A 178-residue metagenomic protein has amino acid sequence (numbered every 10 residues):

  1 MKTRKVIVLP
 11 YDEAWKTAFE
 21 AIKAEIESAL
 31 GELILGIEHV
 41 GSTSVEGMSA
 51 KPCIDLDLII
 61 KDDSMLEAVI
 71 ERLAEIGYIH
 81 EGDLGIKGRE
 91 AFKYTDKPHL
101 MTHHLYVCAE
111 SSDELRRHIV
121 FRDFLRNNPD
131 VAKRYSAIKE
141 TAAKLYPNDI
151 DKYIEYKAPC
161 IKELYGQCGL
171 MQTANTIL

Functional and structural regions predicted by a protein language model:
M1-E38, K162, C168: Helical scaffold of the NTase/Pol beta-like nucleotidyltransferase catalytic core
V6-E13, L58, F121-L125: Short histidine-centered catalytic/ligand-binding loop motif
E25-S64: Active-site nucleotide-donor binding segment shared across nucleotidyl transfer reactions
A68-I76: Short amphipathic alpha-helices in soluble, non-transmembrane regions that often serve as interface/regulatory elements
E75-I79, L170: Short aromatic/hydrophobic-glycine micro-motifs
Y78-S112: Conserved catalytic core of two-metal-ion nucleotidyltransferases
S111-L178: Catalytic cores of NTP-dependent nucleotidyl/adenyl transfer enzymes across multiple folds
